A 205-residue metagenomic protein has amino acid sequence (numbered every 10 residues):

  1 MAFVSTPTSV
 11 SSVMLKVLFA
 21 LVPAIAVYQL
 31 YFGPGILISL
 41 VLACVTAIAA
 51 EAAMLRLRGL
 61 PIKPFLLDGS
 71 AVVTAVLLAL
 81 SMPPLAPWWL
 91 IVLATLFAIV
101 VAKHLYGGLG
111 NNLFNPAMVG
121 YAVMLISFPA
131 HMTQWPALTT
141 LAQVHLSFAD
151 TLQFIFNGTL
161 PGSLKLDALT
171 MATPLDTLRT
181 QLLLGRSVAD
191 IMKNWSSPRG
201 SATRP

Functional and structural regions predicted by a protein language model:
M1, A49-P61, I99-G110, P205: C-terminal ends of transmembrane helices
M1-I48, L55: N-terminal signal-anchor module of multipass membrane proteins
V4-M14, L55-L67, P84-A86, I191-T203: Short, amphipathic, aromatic/basic-enriched membrane-interface segments that mark the entry/exit of transmembrane
M14, L18, L37-V41, G69-V73 (+3 more regions): Hydrophobic alpha-helical transmembrane segments
L21-Y28, C44-E51, L78, L96-I99 (+2 more regions): Hydrophobic core segments of alpha-helical transmembrane domains in multi-pass membrane transport and ion-translocation
G33-T46, L85-A94, N194-R204: Structural signature of hydrophobic alpha-helical transmembrane segments
S70-L146: A generic, well-ordered mixed alpha/beta core segment in the N-terminal half of proteins
P116-P205: Long hydrophobic alpha-helical segments that form multi-pass transmembrane helix bundles in integral membrane proteins
